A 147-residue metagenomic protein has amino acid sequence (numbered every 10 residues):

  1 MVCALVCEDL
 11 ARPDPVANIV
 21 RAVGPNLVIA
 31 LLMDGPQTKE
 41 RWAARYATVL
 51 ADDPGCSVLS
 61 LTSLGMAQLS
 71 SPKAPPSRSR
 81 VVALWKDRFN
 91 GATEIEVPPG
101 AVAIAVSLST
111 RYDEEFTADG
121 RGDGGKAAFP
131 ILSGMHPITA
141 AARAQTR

Functional and structural regions predicted by a protein language model:
V2-C3: A structural signal for the main folded, soluble domain(s) of proteins
C7-G122: CN hydrolase (nitrilase-like) catalytic-core segments centered on the catalytic cysteine and neighboring Lys/Glu
A103-R147: A short C-terminal boundary segment appended to hydrolase-like catalytic domains
